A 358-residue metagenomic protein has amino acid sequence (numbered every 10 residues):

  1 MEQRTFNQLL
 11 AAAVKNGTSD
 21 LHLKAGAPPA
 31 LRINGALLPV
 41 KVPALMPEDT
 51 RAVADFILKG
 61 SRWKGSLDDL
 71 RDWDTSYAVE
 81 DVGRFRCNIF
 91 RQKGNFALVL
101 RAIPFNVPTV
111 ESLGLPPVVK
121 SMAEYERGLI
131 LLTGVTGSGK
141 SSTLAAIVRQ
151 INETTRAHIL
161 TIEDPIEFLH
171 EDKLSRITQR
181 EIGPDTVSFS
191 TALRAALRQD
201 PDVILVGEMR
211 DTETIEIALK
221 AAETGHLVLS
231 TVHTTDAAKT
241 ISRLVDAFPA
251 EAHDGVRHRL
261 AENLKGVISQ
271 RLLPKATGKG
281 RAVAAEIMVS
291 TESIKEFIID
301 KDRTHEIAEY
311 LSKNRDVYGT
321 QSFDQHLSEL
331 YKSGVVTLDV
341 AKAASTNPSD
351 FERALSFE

Functional and structural regions predicted by a protein language model:
M1-E358: Short, flexible helix-loop junctions that flank or precede catalytic/ligand sites
